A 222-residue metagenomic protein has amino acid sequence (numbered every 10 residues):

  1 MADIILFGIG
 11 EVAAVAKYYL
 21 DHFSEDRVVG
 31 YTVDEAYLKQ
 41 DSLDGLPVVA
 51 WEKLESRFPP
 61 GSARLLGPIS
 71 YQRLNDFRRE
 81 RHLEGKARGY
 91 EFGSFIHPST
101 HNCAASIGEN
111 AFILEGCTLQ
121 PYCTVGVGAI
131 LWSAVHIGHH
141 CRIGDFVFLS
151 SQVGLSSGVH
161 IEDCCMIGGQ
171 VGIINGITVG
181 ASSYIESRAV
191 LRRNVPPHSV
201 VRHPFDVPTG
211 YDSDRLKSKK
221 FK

Functional and structural regions predicted by a protein language model:
M1, V28, P60-S62, G89 (+5 more regions): A general structural motif
M1-L43, V49-P59: Hydrophobic, well-ordered beta-alpha structural blocks that scaffold small-molecule cofactor pockets
I9, V33-D34, S70, H97 (+1 more regions): Cofactor-binding loop segments of dinucleotide-utilizing enzymes, especially the Rossmann-like FAD- and NAD(P)+-binding
E11-A14, R73-D76, N102, V190: Short alpha-helical
A16-K17, D76-R78, V195, Y211: Short glycine-/acidic-enriched loop or helix-start segments at secondary-structure transitions that form or flank
K39-H101: Phosphate-bearing ligand-interacting subdomains that bind or position ATP/ADP/UDP/GDP/NAD(P) or nucleotide-linked
L74-E80, E84-G144, Q152-V159, V171: Left-handed beta-helix
S150-K222: Glycine-rich hexapeptide-repeat left-handed beta-helix
